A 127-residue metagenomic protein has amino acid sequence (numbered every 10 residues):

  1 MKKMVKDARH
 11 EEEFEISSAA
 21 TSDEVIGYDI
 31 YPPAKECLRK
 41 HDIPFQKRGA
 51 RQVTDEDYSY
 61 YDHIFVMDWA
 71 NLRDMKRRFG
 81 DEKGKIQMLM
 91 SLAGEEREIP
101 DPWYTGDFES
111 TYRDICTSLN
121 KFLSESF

Functional and structural regions predicted by a protein language model:
M1-Y60, S124-F127: Conserved active-site segments centered on acidic
H63, W69-F127: Phosphate-binding/catalytic loops
